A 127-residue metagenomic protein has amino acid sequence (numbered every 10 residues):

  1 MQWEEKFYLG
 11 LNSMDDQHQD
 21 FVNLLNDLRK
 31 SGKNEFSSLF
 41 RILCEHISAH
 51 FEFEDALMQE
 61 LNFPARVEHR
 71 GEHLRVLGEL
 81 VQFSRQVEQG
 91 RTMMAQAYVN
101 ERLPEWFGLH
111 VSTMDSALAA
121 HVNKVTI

Functional and structural regions predicted by a protein language model:
M1-I127: Small-residue-biased structural context
